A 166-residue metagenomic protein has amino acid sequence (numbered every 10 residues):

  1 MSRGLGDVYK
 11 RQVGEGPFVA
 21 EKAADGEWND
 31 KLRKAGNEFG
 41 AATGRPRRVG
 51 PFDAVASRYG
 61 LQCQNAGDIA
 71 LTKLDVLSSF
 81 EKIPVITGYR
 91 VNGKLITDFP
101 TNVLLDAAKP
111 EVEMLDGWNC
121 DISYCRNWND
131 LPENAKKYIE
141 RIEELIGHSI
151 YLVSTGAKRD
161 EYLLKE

Functional and structural regions predicted by a protein language model:
M1-Y9: Single conserved hydrophobic/aromatic residue that forms the stacking wall/gate of nucleotide- or nucleobase-binding
K10-R11, L61-N65, E143-I150: Structural signal for hydrophobic packing residues in well-ordered secondary-structure cores of soluble enzyme domains
K10-R33: An anion-binding catalytic pocket shared by soluble metabolic enzymes
Q12, K31-A41, P84, M114-I122: Short acidic (Asp/Glu) and glycine-rich catalytic loops that position anionic groups and cofactors
V13-A20, E81-V85, Y162-E166: Short acidic, glycine/serine/threonine-rich loops at helix termini
P17, R33-N102: C-terminal catalytic subdomain
E27-T43, Y138-E144: Short, hydrophobic/aliphatic alpha-helical segments
P84, K94-L164: Internal helix-turn-beta structural module
